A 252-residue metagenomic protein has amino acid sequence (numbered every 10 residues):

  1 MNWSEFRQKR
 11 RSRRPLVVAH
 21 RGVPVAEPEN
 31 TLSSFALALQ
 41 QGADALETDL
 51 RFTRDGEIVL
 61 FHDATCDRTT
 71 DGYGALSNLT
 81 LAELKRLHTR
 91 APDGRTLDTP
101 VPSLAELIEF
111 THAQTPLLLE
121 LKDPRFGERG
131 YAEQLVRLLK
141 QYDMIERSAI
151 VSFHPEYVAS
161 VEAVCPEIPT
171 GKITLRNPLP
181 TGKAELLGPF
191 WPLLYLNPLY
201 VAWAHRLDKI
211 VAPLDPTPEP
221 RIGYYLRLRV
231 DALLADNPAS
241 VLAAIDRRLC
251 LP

Functional and structural regions predicted by a protein language model:
M1-P252: Phosphate-group recognition and catalysis centered on beta-loop-alpha active-site segments
